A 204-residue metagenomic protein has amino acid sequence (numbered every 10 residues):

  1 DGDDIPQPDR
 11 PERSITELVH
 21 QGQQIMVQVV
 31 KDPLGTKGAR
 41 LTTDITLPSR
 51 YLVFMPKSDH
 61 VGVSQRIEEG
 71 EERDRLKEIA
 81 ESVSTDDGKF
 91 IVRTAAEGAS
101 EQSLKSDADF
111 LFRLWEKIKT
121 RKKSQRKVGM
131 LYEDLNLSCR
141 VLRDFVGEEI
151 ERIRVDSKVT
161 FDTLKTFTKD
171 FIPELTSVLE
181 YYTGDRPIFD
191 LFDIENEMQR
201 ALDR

Functional and structural regions predicted by a protein language model:
D1-R204: DE-rich acidic low-complexity regions and acidic surface loops
